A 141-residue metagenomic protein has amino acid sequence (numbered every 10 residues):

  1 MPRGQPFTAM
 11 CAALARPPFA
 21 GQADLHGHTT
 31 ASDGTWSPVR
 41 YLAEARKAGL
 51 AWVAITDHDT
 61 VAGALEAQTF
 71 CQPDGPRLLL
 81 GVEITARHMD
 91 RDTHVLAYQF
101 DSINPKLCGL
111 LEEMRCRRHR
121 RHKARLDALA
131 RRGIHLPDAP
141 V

Functional and structural regions predicted by a protein language model:
M1-R91: An N-terminally biased module of ancient metal coordination in phosphate/nucleic-acid-related enzymes
P2-L14, F70-V141: Extended substrate/RNA-proximal surfaces in nucleic-acid metabolism proteins
